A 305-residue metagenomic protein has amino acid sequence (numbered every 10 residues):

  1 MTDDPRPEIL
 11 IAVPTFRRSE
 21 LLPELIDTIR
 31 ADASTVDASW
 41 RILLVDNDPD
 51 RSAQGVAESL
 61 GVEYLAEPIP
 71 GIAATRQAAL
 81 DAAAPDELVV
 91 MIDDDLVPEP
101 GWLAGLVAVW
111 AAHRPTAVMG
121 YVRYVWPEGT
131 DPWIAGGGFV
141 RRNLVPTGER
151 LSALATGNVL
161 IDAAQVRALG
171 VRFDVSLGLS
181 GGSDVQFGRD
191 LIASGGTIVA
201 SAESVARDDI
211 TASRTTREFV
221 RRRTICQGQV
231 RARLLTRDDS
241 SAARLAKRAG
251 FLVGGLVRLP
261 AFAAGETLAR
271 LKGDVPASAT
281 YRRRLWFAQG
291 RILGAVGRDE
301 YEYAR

Functional and structural regions predicted by a protein language model:
R18-A33: Short, well-formed alpha-helical segments that are part of the catalytic scaffolds of diverse glycosyltransferases
L43-Q54, L96: A conserved acidic beta->alpha catalytic loop
E67-A84: Glycine-rich, basic loop-to-helix element that forms the pyrophosphate-binding segment of sugar-nucleotide handling
D86-V97: Short beta-strand-to-loop acidic/aromatic patch adjacent to the donor-nucleotide binding site
G101-P132: Conserved donor NDP-sugar-binding/catalytic core segment of glycosyltransferases
Y121, A135-S152: Short, flexible, basic/aromatic active-site loop/helix in glycosyltransferases
G178-R189: Acidic donor-binding loop at a coil-to-helix junction in glycosyltransferase catalytic cores that engages
R222-C226, S240-R305: Non-catalytic, C-terminal membrane-associated alpha-helical segments of glycosyltransferases
